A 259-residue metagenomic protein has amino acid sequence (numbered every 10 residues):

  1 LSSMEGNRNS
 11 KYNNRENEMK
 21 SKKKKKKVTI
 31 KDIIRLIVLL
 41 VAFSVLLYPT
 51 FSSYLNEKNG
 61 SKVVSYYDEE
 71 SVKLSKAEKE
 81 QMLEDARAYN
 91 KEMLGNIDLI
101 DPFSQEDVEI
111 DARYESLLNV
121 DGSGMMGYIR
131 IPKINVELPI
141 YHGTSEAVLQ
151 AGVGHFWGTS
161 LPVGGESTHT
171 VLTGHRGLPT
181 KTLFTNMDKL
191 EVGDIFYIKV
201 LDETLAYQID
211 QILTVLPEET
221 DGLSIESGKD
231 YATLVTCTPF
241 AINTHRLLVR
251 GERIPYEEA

Functional and structural regions predicted by a protein language model:
M4-V28: N-terminal Lys/Arg-rich, disordered targeting/topogenic segments
V28-A259: Solvent-exposed, non-transmembrane regions of membrane-associated and secreted proteins
